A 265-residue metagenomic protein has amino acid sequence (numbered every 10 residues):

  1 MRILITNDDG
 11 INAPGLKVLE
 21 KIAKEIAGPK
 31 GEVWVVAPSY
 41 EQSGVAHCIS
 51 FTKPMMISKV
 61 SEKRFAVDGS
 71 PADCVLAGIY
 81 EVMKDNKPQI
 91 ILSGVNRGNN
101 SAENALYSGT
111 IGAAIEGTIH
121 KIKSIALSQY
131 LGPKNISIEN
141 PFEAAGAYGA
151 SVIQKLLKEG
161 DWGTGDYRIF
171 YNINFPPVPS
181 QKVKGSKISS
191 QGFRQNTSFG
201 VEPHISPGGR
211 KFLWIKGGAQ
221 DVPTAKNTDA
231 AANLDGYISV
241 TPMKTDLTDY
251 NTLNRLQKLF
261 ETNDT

Functional and structural regions predicted by a protein language model:
I3, K17-E81, N86-K87: A cross-family phosphate/adenosyl-ligand binding-site feature
D9, E41, S70-P71, N96-N99 (+2 more regions): Short glycine-rich anion-binding loops that position phosphate/pyrophosphate groups of nucleotides and phosphorylated
D9-K17, S206-G208: Short acidic, Gly/Ser-rich segments with clustered Asp/Glu that frequently serve as metal-coordination loops in enzyme
G28, Y80-D85, G112-K123: Alpha-helix C-terminal capping segments
C74, F142-T265: Electrostatically charged, flexible surface regions
N99-S108: Glycine/threonine-rich flexible loop motifs
T118-P141: Glycine-rich phosphate/pyrophosphate-binding loops and their adjacent beta-strand/loop elements at enzyme active sites
